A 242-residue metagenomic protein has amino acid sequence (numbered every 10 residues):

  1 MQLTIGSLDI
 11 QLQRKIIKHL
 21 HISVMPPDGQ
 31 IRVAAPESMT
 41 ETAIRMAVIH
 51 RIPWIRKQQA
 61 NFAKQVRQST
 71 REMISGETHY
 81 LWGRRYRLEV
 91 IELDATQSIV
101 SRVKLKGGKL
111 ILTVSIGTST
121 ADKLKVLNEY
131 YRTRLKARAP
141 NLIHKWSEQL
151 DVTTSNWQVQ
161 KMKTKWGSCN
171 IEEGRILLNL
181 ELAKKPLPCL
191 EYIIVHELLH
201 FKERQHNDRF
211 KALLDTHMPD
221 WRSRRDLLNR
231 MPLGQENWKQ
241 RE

Functional and structural regions predicted by a protein language model:
M1-Y192, F201-E242: Active-site-proximal or metal-binding-adjacent scaffold patches in catalytic folds
E197: Walker B catalytic acidic pair
